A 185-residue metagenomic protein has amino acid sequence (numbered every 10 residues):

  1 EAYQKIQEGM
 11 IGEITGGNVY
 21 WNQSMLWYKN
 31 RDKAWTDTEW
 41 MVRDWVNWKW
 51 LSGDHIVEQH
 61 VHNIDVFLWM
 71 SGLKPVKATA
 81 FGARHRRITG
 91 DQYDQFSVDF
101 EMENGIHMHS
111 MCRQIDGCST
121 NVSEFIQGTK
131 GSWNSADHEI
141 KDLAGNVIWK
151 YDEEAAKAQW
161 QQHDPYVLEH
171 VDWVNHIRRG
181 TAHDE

Functional and structural regions predicted by a protein language model:
E1-G90, D116-C118, S123-F125, S132 (+1 more regions): Predominantly a Rossmann-like dinucleotide-binding segment in NAD(P)-dependent oxidoreductases
G12, M108, A182-E185: Core catalytic loop region at the nicotinamide-binding pocket of NAD(P)H-dependent oxidoreductases
L51, E58, H62-P75, T79 (+2 more regions): C-terminal helical cap and adjacent loop that interface with cofactors, partners, or active-site loops
G90-F96: Short glycine/threonine-rich loop-to-helix capping motif typified by GTGT followed within a few residues by an Asp-Pro
V98-G105, Q127-T129: Active-site beta-strand termini and strand-to-loop segments that position acidic
S110, I115-D116: Phosphate/diphosphate-binding loops
